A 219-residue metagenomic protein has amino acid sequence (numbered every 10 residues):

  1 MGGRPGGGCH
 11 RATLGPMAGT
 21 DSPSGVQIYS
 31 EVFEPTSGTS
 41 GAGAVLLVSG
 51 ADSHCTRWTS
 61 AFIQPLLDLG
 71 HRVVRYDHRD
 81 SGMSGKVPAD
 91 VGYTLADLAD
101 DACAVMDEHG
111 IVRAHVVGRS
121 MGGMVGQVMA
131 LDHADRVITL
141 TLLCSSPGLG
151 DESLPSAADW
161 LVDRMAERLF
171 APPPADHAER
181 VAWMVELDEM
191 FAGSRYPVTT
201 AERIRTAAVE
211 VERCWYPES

Functional and structural regions predicted by a protein language model:
M1-C9: Compositionally biased, low-complexity flexible segments
C9-Q27: N-terminal cap/lid segment of alpha/beta-hydrolase-fold proteins
S22-V91: Conserved HGGG/HGGXW glycine-rich cap/lid loop of the alpha/beta-hydrolase fold
S49, A114, G118-G123: Conserved alpha/beta-hydrolase "nucleophile elbow" surrounding the catalytic nucleophile
A96-A114: Conserved acidic catalytic loop of the alpha/beta-hydrolase fold
G123-A134, L140: Short glycine-enriched nucleophile-adjacent loop and the immediately C-terminal alpha-helix near the catalytic center
I138-P174: Flexible "cap/lid" loop of the alpha/beta hydrolase fold
W160-S219: Alpha/beta-hydrolase
